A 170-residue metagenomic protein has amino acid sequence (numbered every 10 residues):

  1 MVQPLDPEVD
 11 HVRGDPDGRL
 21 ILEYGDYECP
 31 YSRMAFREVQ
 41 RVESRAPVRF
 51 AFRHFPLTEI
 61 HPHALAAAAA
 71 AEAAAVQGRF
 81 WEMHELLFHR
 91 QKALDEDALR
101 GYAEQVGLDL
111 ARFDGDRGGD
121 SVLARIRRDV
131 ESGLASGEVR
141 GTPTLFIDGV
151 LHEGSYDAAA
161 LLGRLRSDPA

Functional and structural regions predicted by a protein language model:
M1-V2, P30: Hydrophobic, well-ordered secondary-structure scaffolds
V2-R19: A short beta-strand-turn-helix
P4-P7, P47, P56, P169: Proline-rich intrinsically disordered, low-complexity coils
E8-V9, Y24-G25, Y31-R41, G101-A170: C-terminal cap of thioredoxin/glutaredoxin-like
R13, L94, H152: Short clusters of hydrophobic/aromatic residues that line enzyme substrate/ligand-binding pockets
D15-D17, A46, G141: Residue-level preference for short coil/turn positions at secondary-structure junctions
L20-Q105: Structural alpha/beta surface segment adjacent to cysteine/selenocysteine redox centers across thiol/disulfide enzymes
